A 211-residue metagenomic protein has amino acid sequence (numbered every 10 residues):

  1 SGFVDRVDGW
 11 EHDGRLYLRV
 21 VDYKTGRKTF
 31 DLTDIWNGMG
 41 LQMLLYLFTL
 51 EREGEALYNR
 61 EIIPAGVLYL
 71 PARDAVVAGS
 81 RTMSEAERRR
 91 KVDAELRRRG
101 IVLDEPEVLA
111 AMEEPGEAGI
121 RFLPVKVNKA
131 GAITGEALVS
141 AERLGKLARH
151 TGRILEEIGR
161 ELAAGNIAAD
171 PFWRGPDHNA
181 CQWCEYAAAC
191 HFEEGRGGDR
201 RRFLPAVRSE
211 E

Functional and structural regions predicted by a protein language model:
S1-E211: Structural signature of nuclease core domains in nucleic-acid processing machines
